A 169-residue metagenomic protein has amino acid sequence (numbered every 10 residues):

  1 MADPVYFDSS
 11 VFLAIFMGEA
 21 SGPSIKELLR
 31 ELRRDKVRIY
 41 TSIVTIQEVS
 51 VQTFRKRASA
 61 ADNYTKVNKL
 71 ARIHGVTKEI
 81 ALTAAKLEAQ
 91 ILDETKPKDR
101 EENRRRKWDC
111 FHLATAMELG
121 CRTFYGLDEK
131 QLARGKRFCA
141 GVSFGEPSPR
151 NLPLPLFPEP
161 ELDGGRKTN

Functional and structural regions predicted by a protein language model:
M1-T41, V51-T65, E129, P153 (+1 more regions): Short, well-structured N-terminal submotif of metal-dependent ribonuclease cores
I15-F16, Q52, T83-A84, R134-G135: Residues that scaffold the ATP/ADP-binding catalytic core of kinase and kinase-like folds
Y40, H74, G145: General small-molecule cofactor/ligand-binding pocket signal
K56-A60, I91-D93, V142-F144: Short, hinge-like loop/turn segments at secondary-structure boundaries
I73-R134: Active-site neighborhoods of divalent-metal-dependent phosphate/nucleic-acid chemistry enzymes
Q131-N151: C-terminal/domain-terminus segments
